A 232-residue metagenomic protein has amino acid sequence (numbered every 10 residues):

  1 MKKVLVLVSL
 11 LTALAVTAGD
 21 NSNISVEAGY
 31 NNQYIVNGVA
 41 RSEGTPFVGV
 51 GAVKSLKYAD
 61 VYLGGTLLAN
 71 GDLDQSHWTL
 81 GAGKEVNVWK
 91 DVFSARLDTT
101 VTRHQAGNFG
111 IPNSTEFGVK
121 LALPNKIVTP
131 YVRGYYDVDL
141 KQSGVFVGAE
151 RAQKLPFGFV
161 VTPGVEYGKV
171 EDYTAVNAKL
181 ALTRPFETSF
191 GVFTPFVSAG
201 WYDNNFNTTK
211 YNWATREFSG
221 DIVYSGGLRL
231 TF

Functional and structural regions predicted by a protein language model:
M1-S25, T231-F232: Cleavable N-terminal export/targeting peptides
A18-N23, S55-D60, N87-R96, F109 (+4 more regions): Short loop/turn motifs that connect adjacent beta-strands in outer-membrane beta-barrel proteins
A18-N70: Short glycine/proline- and aromatic-enriched beta-strand/turn motifs that initiate or cap beta-hairpins
S22, S42-V48, D74-W78, I111-F117 (+3 more regions): Residues that define the transmembrane beta-barrel architecture of outer-membrane proteins
V26-A28, V61-G65, L97-V101, V119 (+5 more regions): Membrane-embedded beta-strand positions of outer-membrane beta-barrel proteins
Y30-V36, L56-Y58, G65-G71, V86 (+7 more regions): Transmembrane beta-strands of outer-membrane beta-barrel pores
F157-N212: Outer membrane beta-barrel transmembrane domains
L180-L182, F186, F218-F232: Outer-membrane beta-barrel "beta-signal"
